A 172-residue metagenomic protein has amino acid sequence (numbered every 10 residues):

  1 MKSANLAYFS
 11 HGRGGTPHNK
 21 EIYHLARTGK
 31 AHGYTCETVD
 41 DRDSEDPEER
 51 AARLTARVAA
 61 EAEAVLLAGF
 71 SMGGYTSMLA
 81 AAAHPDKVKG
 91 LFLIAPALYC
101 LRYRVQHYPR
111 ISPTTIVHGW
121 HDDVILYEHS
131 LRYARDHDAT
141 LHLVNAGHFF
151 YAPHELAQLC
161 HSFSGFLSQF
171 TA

Functional and structural regions predicted by a protein language model:
M1-S44: Short, surface-exposed "cap/lid" segments of acyl-processing enzymes
G15-T16, C100, W120-I125, H148-F149: Acidic catalytic loop of the alpha/beta-hydrolase fold
I22-Y23, L126-A134, E155: Short alpha-helix in the alpha/beta-hydrolase fold that links the catalytic acid
R42-S44, V144-F150: Histidine-bearing beta->alpha loop at or near hydrolase active sites
A68-M78: Gly/Ala-rich beta-loop-alpha elbow adjacent to hydrolase catalytic centers
D86-Y99: A conserved short beta-strand
R110-I111, T115-H118, D122: Short beta-strand/loop motif that positions the catalytic acidic residue of the alpha/beta-hydrolase fold
Y151-F166: Post-His helix in hydrolase/transferase enzymes
